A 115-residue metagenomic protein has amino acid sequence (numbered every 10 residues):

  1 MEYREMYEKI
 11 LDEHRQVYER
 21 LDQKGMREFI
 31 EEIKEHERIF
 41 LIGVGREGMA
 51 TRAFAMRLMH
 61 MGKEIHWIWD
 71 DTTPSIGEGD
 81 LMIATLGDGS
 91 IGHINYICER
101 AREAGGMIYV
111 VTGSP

Functional and structural regions predicted by a protein language model:
M1-E19: Generic N-terminal amphipathic, Lys/Arg-enriched alpha-helix
E2, G25, R46: Short, contiguous, pocket-lining structural segments that sit at or immediately flank catalytic/ligand-binding sites
Y7-K9, E31-H36, S75-E78: A short alpha-helix capping/helix-coil boundary motif
V17-L21, I42-G45: A short N-terminal beta->alpha junction/helix N-cap motif
Y18-E35: A short, well-structured juxtamembrane/interface segment
F40-V44, M49-P115: Glycine-rich phosphate-binding loops that contact phosphosugars or nucleotide phosphates
